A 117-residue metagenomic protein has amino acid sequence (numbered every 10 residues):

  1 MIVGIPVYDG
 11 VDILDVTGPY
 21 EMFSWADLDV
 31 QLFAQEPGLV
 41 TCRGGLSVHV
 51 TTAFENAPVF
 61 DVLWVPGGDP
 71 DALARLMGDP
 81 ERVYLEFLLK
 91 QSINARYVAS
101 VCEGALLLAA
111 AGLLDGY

Functional and structural regions predicted by a protein language model:
M1-V98, A105-G116: Extended, subdomain-level signal for the structured scaffold at the beginning of enzyme domains
